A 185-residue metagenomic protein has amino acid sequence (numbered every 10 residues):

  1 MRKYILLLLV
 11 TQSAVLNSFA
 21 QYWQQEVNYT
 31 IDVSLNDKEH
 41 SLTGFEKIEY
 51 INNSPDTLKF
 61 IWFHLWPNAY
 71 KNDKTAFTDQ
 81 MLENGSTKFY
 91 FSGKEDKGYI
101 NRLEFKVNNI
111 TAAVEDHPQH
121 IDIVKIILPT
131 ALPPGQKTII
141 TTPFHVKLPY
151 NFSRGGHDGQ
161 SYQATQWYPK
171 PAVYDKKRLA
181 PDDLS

Functional and structural regions predicted by a protein language model:
Y4-A14: Sec-dependent N-terminal signal peptides
A14, S18-T43, D158, T165-Y168: N-terminal, polar/Ser/Thr-rich
I31-V33, I48, A113-E115, I127-A131 (+1 more regions): Beta-strand-rich interaction surfaces with strong enrichment in secreted/lumenal proteins
E46-I48, N52, L65, Q136-Y150: Short, hydrophobic/aromatic-enriched beta-strand segments in well-ordered soluble domains
F63-T111, A164: Solvent-exposed beta-hairpin/edge-strand motifs
S86-Y99, L103, D116-H117, P143-S185: Extended, low-hydrophobicity, Ser/Thr/Pro/Gly-biased non-transmembrane segments
D122-I126, T138: Short strand-edge motifs at loop-to-beta-strand transitions and within beta-strands of extracellular beta-rich domains
